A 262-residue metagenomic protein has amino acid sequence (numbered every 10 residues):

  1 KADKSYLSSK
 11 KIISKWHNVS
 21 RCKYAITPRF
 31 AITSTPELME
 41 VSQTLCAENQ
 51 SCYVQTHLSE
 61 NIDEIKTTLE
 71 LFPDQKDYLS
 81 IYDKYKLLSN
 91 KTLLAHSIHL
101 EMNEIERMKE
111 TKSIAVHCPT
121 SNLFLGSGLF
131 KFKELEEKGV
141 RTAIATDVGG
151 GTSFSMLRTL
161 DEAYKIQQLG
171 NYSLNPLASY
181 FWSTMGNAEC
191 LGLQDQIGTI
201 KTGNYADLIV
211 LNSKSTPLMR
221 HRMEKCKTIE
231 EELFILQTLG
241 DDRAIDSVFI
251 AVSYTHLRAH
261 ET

Functional and structural regions predicted by a protein language model:
K1-S97: Metal-coordinating catalytic core of metallo-dependent amide/deamination hydrolases
Q50, L87-N90, R107-V116, K138-T142: Glycine-enriched alpha-helix->loop->beta-strand junction motifs that scaffold or abut catalytic
K84-K91, K133-R220: His/Asp/Glu-enriched, well-ordered alpha-helical/loop segment that forms or immediately abuts the divalent-metal
L218-Q237: Short, surface-exposed loop/helix-turn segments at secondary-structure junctions that function as lids/hinges flanking
T255-T262: Conserved small/polar residues in nucleotide/adenosyl-binding loops
